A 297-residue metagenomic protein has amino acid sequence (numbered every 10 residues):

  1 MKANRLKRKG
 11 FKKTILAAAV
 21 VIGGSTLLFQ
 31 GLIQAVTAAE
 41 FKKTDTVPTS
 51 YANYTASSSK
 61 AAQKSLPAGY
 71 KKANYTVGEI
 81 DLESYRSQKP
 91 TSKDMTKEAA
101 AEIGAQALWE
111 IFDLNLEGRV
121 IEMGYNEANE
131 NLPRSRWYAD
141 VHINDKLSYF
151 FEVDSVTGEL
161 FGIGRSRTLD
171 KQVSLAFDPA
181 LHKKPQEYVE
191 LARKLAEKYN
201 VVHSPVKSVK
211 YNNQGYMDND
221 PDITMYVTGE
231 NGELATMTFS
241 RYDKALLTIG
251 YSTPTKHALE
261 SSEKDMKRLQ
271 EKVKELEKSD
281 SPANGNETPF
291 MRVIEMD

Functional and structural regions predicted by a protein language model:
M1-D297: Long, terminal "pre-/pro-" and other extracytoplasmic accessory regions that lie outside the mature folded/catalytic
